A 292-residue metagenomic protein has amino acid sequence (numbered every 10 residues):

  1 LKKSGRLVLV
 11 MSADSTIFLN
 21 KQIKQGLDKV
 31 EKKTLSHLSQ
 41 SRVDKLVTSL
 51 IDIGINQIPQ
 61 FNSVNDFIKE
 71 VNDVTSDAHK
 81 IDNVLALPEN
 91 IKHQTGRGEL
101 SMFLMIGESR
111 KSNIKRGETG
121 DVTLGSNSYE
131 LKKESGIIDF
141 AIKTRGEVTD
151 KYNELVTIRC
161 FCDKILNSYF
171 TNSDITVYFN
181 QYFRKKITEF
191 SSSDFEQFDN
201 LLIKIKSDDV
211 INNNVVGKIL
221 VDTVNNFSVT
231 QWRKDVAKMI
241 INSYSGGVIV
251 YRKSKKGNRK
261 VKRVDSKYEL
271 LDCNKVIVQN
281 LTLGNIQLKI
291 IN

Functional and structural regions predicted by a protein language model:
K2-K3: Intrinsically disordered, low-complexity polyampholyte segments enriched for Lys and acidic residues
V8-T119, N127, L131-N292: Short, positively charged
